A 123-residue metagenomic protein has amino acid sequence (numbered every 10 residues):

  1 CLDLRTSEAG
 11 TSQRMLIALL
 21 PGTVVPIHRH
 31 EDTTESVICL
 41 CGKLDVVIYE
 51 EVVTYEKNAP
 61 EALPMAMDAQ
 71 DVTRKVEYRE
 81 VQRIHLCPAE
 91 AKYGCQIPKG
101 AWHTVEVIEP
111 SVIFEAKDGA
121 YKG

Functional and structural regions predicted by a protein language model:
C1-I27, T33: A short glycine-rich, His/Asp/Glu-containing loop-to-beta-strand
S12-R14, T33-E35, K92, W102 (+1 more regions): Short, surface-exposed beta-edge/turn micro-motifs
L16-I17, H28, T34-C39, C95 (+1 more regions): His/acidic/aromatic-lined binding-pocket segments of jelly-roll/cupin-type domains and related regulatory beta-sandwich
G22, L86-E109, A116: Conserved metal-binding segment of the jelly-roll/cupin
P26, V46-I48, E115: Short hydrophobic/aromatic-rich beta-strand segments that constitute the beta-sheet cores of beta-sandwich/beta-barrel
D32-T54, N58, M65-R74: Glycine- and acidic-residue-biased ligand/ion/polar-headgroup-sensing regions
L40, E106-G123: A short beta-strand-loop micro-motif that forms or neighbors metal/cofactor- and ligand-binding patches at active-site
K75-A91: An anionic, turn-rich surface loop/hairpin at beta-sheet edges that serves as a generic interaction/coordination patch
